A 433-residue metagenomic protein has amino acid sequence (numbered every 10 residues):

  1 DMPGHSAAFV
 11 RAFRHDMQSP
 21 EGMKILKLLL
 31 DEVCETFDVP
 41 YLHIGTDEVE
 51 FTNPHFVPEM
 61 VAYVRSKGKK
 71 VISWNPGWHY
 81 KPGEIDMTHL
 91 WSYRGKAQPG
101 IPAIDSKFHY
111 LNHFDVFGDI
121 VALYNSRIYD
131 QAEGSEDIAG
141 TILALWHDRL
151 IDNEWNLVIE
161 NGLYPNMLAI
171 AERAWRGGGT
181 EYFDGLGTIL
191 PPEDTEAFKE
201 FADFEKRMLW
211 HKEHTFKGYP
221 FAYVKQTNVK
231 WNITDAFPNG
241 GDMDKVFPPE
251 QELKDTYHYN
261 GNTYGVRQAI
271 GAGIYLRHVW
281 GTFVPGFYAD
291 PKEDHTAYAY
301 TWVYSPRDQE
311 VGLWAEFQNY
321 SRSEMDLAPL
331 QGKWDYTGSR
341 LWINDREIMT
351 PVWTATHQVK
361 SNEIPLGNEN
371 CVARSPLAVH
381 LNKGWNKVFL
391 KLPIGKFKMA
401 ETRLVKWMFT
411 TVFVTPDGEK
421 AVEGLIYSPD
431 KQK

Functional and structural regions predicted by a protein language model:
M2-M87, S92-K96: Active-site neighborhood of glycoside hydrolase catalytic domains
W91-N228: Flexible, acidic glycine-rich loops studded with aromatic residues
L145, S305, F317-N319, L392-I394: Short beta-strand segments enriched in hydrophobic/aromatic residues within well-folded beta-rich domains
G177-T180, E310, Y336-G338, M408: Exposed beta-strand and adjacent loop surfaces of beta-rich binding modules that mediate intermolecular recognition
D203-D294, R322, W353, K387 (+1 more regions): Accessory carbohydrate-binding/adhesion or oligomerization-edge regions at the termini of glycan-active proteins
P291-Y304, A373-S375: Short beta-strands within extracellular/lumenal beta-sheet-rich domains
R307-K333: A short beta-strand element within beta-rich, extracytoplasmic domains of secreted/secretory-pathway proteins
D326-L327, G332-F409: Beta-strand-rich ligand-recognition modules
